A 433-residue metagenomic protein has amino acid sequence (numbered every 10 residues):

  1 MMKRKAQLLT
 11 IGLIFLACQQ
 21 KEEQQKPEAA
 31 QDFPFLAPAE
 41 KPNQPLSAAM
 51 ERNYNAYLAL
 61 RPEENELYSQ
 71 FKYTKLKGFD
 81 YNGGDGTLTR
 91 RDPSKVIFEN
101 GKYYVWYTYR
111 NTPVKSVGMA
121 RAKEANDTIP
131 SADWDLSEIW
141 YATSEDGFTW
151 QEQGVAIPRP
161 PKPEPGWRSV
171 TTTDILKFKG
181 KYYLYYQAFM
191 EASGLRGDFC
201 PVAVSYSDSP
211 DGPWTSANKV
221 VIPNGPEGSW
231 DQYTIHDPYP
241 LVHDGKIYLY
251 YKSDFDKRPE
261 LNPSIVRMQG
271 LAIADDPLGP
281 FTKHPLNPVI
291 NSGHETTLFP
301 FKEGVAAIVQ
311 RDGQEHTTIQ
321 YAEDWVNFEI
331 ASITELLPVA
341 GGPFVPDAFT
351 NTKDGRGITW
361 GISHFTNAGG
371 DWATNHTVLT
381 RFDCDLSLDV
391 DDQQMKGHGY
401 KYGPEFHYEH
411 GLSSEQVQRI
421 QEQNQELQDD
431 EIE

Functional and structural regions predicted by a protein language model:
K3-T10: Sec-dependent signal peptide recognition, specifically the positively charged N-region followed immediately by
L16-A17: C-terminal motif of bacterial Sec signal peptides marking the signal peptidase cleavage site
Q20: Short, conserved catalytic or interaction motifs in soluble domains
E23-E433: Carbohydrate-active catalytic/glycan-binding domains of CAZyme proteins, especially the secreted or lumenal ectodomains
